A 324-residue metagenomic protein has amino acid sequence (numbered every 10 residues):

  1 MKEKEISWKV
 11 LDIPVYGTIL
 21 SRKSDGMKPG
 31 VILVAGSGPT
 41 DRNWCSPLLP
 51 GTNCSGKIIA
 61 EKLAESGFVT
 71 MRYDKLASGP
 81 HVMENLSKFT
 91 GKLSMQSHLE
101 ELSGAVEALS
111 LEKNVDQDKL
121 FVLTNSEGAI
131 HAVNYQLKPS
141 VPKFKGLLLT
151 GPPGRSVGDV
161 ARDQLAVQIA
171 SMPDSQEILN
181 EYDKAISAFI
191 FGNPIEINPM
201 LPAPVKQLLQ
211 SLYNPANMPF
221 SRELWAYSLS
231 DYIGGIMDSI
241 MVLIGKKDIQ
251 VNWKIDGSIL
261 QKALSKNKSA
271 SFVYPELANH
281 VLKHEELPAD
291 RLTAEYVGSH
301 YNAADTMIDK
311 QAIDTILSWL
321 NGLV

Functional and structural regions predicted by a protein language model:
M1-G26: N-terminal cap/lid segment of alpha/beta-hydrolase-fold proteins
S24-K62: Short, surface-exposed "cap/lid" segments of acyl-processing enzymes
C54-V82: Conserved alpha/beta-hydrolase
T90-E112: Alpha/beta-hydrolase active-site loop
L148-Y232: Accessory cap/linker subdomain of secreted extracellular hydrolases
I236, V242-I244: Short beta-strand/loop motif that positions the catalytic acidic residue of the alpha/beta-hydrolase fold
D238, N252-A263: Short alpha-helix in the alpha/beta-hydrolase fold that links the catalytic acid
A278-L282, L287-V324: Catalytic active-site module of serine/aspartate enzymes centered on a nucleophile-bearing elbow/loop
